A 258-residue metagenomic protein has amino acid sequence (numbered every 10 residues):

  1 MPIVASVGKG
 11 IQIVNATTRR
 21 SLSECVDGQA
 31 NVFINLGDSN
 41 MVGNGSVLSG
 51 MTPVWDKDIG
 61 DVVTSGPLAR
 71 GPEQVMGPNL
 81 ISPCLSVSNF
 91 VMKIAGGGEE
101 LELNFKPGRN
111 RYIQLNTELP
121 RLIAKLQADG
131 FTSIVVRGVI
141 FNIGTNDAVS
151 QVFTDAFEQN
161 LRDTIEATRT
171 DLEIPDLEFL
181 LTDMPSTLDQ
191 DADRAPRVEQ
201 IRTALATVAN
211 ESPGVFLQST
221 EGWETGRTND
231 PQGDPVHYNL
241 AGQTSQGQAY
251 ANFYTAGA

Functional and structural regions predicted by a protein language model:
I3-A258: Cell-envelope and extracellular/periplasmic
